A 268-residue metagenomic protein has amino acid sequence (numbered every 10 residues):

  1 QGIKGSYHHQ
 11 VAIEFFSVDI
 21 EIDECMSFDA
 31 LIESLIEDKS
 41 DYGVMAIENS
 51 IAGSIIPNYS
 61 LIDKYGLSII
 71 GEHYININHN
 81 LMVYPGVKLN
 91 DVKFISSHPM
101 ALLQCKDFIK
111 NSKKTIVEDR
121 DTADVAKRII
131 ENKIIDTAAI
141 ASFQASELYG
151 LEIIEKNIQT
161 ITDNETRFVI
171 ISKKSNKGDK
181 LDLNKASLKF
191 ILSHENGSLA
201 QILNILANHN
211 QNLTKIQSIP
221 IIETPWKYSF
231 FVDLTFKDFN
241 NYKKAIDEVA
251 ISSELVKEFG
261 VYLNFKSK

Functional and structural regions predicted by a protein language model:
Q1-K268: Domain-level signature for soluble enzymes in the chorismate/prephenate branch of the shikimate pathway
